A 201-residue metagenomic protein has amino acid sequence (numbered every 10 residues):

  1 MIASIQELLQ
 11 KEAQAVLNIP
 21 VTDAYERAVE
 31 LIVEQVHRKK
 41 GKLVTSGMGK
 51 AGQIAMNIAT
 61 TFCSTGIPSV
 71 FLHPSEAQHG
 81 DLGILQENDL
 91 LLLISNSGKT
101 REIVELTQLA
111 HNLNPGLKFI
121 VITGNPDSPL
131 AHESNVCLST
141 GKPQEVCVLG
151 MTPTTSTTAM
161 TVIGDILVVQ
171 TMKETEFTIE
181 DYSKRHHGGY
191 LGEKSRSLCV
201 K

Functional and structural regions predicted by a protein language model:
M1-R38: An N-terminal, well-structured beta->alpha segment
V33, K42-T175: Glycine-rich phosphate-binding loops that contact phosphosugars or nucleotide phosphates
P129-H132, V146, M172-K201: Internal, active-site/partner-interface "lid" segment
